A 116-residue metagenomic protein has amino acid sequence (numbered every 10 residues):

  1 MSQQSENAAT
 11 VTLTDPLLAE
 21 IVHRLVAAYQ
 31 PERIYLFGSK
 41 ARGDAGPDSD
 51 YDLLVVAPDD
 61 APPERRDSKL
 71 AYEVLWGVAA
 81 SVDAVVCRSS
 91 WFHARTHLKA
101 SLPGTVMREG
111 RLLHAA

Functional and structural regions predicted by a protein language model:
M1-R33, R42-P47, A57-A116: Catalytic core of pol beta-like nucleotidyltransferases
F37-S39: Glycine-rich beta-strand-to-loop/alpha-helix junction loops that act as flexible
D52-V56: Short beta-strand->loop micro-motif that forms the acidic, two-metal-ion catalytic signature in nucleotide-processing
